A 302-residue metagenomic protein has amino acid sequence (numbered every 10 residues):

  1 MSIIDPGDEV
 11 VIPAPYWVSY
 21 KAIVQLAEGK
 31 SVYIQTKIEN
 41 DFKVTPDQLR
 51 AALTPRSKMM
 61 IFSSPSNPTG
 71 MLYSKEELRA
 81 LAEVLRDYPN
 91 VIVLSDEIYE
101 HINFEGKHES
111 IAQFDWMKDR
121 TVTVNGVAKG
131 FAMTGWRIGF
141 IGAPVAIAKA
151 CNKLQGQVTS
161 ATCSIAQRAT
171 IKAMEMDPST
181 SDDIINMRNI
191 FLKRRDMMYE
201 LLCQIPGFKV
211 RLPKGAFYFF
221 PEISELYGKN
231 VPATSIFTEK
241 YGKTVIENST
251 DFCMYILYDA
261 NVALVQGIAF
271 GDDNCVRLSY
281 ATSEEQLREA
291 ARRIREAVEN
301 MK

Functional and structural regions predicted by a protein language model:
M1-K302: PLP-dependent class I/II
